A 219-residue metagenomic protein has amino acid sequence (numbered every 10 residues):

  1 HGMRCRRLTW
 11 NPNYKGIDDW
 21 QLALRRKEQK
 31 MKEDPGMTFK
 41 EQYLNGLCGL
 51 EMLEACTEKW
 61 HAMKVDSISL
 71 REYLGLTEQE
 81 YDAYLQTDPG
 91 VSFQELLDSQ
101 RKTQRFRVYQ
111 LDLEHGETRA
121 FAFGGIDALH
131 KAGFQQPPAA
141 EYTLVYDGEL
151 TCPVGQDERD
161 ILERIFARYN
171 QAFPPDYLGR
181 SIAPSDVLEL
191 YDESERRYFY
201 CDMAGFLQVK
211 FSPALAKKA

Functional and structural regions predicted by a protein language model:
H1-E28: TOPRIM fold recognition
N11-Y14, G125-A128, D202-L207: A short, sequence-level motif marking secondary-structure junctions
F39-Q100: Amphipathic alpha-helical packing elements
Y84-Q94, L178-P213: Short, compact, well-ordered microdomains
R101-Q156: Extended boundary segments
F134-E189: Short, conserved turn/kink motifs that form compact alpha/beta structural patches or helix kinks used as
K217-A219: Non-Sec secretion/translocation targeting segments of pathogen effectors
